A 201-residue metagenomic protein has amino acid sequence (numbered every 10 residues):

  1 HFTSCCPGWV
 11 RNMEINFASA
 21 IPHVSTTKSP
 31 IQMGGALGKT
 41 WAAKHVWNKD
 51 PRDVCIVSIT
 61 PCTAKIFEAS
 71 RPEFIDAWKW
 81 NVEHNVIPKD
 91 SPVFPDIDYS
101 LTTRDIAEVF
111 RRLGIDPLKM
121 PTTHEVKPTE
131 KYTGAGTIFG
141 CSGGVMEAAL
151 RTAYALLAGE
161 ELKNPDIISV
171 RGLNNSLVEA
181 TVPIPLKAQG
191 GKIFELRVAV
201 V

Functional and structural regions predicted by a protein language model:
H1-V201: Iron-sulfur-associated redox domains of electron-transfer enzymes in respiratory and anaerobic energy metabolism
